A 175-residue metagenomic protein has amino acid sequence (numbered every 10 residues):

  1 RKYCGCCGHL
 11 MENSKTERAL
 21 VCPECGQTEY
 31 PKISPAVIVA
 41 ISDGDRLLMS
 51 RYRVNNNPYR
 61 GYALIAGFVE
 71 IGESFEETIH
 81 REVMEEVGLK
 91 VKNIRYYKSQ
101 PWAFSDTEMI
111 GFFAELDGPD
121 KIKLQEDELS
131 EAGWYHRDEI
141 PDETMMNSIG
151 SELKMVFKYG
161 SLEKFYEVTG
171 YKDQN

Functional and structural regions predicted by a protein language model:
R1, E12-N13, N57-G61, E126-N175: Nudix hydrolase/Nudix homology domain
K2, E17-L20: Cys/His-enriched microdomains
G5-G8, P23: Active-site pocket-lining segments that scaffold enzyme catalytic pockets across diverse folds
H9-E12, Y30: Short functional micro-motifs and their immediate structural scaffolds
A19-A63, F68, K90-V91, R95 (+1 more regions): N-terminal strand-loop-strand
I65, I79, V83: Hydrophobic alpha-helical positions that pack around
E73-S74: Surface-exposed, charge/polar-rich loops and edge strands
Q100-K123: Active-site-adjacent beta-strand/loop module that shapes the phosphate/pyrophosphate-binding cleft
